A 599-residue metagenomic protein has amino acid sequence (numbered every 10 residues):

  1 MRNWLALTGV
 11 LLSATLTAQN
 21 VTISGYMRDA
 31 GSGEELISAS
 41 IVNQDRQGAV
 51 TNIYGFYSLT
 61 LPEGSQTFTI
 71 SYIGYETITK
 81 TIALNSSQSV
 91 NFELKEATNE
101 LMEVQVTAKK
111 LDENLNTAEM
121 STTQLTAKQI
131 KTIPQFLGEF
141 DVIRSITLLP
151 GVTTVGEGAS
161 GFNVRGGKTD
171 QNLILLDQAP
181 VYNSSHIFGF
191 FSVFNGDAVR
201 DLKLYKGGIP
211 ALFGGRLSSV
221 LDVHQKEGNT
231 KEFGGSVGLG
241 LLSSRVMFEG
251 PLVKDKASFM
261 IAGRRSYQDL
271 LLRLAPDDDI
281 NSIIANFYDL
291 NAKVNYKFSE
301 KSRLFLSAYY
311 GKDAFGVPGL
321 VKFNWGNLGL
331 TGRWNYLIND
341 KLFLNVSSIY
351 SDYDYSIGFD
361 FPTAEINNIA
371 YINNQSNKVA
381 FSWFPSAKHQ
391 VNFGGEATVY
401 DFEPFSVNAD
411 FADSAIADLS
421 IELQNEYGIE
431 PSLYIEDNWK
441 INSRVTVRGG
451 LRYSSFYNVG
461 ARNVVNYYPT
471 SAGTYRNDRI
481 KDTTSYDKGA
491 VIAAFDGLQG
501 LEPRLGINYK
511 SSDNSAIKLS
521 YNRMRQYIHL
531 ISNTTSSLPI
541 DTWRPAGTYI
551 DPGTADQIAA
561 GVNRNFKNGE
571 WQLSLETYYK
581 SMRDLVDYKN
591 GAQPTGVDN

Functional and structural regions predicted by a protein language model:
A18-E103, K109: Periplasm-facing N-terminal accessory domains of Gram-negative outer-membrane beta-barrel systems
E76, Q88, K110-I209, V220 (+1 more regions): Periplasmic N-terminal accessory/gating domains of Gram-negative outer-membrane beta-barrel systems
T147, F323, R333-W334, K378 (+4 more regions): Outer-membrane beta-barrel signature, preferentially recognizing the C-terminal barrel domain of Gram-negative
G189-S192, R200-P210, S219-G250, S258-R265 (+3 more regions): Short strand-turn segments of transmembrane beta-barrel domains in outer membranes, especially the first one or two
E232-G234, P276-I280, F315-V321, G329-R333 (+7 more regions): Extracellular loop and loop/strand-boundary signature of outer-membrane beta-barrel proteins
G235-L239, I261-Y267, L306-Y310, V346-D352 (+6 more regions): Transmembrane beta-barrel strands of outer-membrane/channel proteins
G240-Y267, D278-A314, K322-V346, Y350 (+1 more regions): Transmembrane beta-barrel wall of Gram-negative outer-membrane proteins
A397-N514: Signature of Gram-negative outer-membrane beta-barrel scaffolds
